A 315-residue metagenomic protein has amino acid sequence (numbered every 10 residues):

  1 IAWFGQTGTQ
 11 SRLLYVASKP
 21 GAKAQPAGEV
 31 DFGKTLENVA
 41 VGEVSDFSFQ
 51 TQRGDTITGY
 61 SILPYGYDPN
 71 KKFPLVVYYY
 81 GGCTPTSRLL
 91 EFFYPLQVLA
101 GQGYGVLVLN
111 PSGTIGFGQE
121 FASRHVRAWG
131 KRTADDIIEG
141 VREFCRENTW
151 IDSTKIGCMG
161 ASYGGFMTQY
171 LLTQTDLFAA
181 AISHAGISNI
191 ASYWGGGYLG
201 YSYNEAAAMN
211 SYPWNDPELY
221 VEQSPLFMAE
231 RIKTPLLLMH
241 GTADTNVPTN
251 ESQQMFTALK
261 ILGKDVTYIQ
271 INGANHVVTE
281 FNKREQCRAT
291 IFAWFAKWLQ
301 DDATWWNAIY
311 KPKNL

Functional and structural regions predicted by a protein language model:
A2-F4: Residue position within the beta-strands of beta-propeller blades
G8, T51-R53, T175: Short loop/turn positions at the edges of beta-strands in beta-sheet-rich folds
T9-V16: Structural motif
Q10, P85-T86, I190, N246: Short glycine-rich, flexible loops that bind phosphorylated cofactors or substrates
R12, D55-I57, T245, H276: Glycine-centered loop/turn positions within well-structured domains that cap or flank conserved ligand/cofactor-binding
G21-K23, V30-S162, M167, Y193-Y203: Cap/lid segment of the alpha/beta-hydrolase catalytic domain
A27-V30, I271: Conserved beta-strand termini and adjacent loop/short-helix elements that scaffold enzyme active sites in alpha/beta
V108-L315: Active-site-proximal cap/loop segments of hydrolase catalytic domains
